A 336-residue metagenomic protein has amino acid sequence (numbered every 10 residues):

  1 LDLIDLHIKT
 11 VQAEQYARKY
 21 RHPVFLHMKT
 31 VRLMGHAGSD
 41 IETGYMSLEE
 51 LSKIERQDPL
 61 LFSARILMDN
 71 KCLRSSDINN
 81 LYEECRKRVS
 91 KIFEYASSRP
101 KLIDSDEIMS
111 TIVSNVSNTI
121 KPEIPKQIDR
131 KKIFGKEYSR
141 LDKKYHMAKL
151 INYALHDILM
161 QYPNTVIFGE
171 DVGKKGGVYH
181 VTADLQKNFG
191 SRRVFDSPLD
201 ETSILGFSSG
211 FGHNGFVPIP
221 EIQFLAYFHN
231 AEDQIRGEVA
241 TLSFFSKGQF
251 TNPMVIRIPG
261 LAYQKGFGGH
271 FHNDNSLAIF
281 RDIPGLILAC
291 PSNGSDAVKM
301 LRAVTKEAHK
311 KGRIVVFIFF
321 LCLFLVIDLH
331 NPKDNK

Functional and structural regions predicted by a protein language model:
L1-S98, R281-K336: Glycine-rich ThDP/TPP pyrophosphate-binding loop and its adjacent helix/strand module within ThDP-dependent enzymes
T43, N79, D104, L185 (+1 more regions): Ubiquitous "structural anchor" signal
S76, Y95, R99-T111, N118-T119: Outer-membrane beta-barrel domain signature, strongest for Gram-negative TonB-dependent receptors and also present
Y82, L102, K175: Conserved phosphate/pyrophosphate-binding and hydrolysis machinery centered on Walker-type P-loop NTPases, extending
M109-I314, C322-F324: Thiamine diphosphate
